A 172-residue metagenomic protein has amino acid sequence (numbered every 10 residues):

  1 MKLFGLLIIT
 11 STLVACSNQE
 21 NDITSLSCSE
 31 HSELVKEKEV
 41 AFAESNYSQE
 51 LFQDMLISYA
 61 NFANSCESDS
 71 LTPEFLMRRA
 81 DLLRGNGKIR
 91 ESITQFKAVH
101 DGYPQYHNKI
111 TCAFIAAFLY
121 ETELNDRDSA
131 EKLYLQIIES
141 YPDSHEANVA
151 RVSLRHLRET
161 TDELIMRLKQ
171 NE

Functional and structural regions predicted by a protein language model:
T12-A15: C-terminal motif of bacterial Sec signal peptides marking the signal peptidase cleavage site
S17-E20: Bacterial signal peptide processing site
H31-L34, K38-E39, L76, A113 (+1 more regions): TPR repeat positional signature
Q49, N86, E123-L124, T161: Structural motif corresponding to the intra-repeat A-B loop/turn of tetratricopeptide repeats
F62-T72, G102-K109, L124, I138-V152: Short solvent-exposed coil/turn linkers within tandem alpha-helical repeat scaffolds
